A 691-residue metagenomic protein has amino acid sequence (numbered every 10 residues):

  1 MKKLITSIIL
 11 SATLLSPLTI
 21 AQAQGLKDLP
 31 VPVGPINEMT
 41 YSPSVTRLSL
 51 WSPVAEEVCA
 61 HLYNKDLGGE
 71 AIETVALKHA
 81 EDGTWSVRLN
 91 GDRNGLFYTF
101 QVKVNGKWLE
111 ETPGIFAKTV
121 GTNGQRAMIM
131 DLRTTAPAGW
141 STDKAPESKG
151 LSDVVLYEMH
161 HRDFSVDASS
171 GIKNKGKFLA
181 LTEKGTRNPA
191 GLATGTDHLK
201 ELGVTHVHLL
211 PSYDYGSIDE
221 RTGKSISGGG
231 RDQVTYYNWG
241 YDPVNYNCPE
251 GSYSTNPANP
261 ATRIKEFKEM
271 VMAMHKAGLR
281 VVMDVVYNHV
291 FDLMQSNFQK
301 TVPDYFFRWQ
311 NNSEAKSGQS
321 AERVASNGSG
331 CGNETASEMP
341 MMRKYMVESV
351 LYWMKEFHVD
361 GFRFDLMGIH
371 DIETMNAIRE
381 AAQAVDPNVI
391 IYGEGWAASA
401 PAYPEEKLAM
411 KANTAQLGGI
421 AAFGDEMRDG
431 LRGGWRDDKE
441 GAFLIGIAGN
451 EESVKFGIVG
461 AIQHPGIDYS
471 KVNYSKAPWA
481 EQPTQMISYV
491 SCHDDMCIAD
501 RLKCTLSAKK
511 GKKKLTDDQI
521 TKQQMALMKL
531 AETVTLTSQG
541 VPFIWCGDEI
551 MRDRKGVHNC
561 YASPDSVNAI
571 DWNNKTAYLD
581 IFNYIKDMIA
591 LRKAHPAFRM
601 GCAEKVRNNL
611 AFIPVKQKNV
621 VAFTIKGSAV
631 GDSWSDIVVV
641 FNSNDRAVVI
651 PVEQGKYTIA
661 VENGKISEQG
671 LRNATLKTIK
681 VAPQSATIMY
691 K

Functional and structural regions predicted by a protein language model:
Q24-P43, H79-E183: The feature marks proteins involved in alpha-glucan
S42-S49, P53-E56, A611-P651: Carbohydrate-binding surface patches
L50, F100, M159, L209 (+7 more regions): Conserved, mostly hydrophobic/aromatic
S52, N94-Y98, R672-K691: C-terminal beta-strand-rich structural cap/linker in extracellular carbohydrate-active enzymes
A127, R379-E380, N388-C546, I550-M551 (+4 more regions): Conserved alpha/beta catalytic core and glycan-binding cleft of carbohydrate-active enzymes
R162-F357, H370-D386, I390: Substrate-binding/active-site clefts of carbohydrate-active enzymes
S470, G540-V557, A569, N573-I637: Glycan-recognition and catalytic regions of carbohydrate-active enzymes
I520-M525, K529-A531, A569-I570, Y578-D580 (+3 more regions): C-terminal accessory region downstream of the catalytic core in glycan-modifying enzymes
